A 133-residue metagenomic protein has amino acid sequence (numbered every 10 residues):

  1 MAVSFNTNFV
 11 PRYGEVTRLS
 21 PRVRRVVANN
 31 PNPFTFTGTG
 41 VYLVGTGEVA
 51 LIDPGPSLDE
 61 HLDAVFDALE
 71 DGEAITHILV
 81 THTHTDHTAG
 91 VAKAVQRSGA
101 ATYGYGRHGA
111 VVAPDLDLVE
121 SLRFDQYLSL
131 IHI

Functional and structural regions predicted by a protein language model:
A2-V3: Non-catalytic regulatory/accessory regions that flank a structured catalytic core
T7-N8, V111: Glycine/proline-rich low-complexity segments that form flexible loops, beta-turns, and polyproline
F9, Y13-D71, R123: Conserved beta-strand hairpin/beta-sheet module of binuclear metal-dependent hydrolase folds, prominently
T37, P56-L128: Active-site HxH/HxHxD metal-binding segment of metal-dependent hydrolases
I131-I133: Conserved small/polar residues in nucleotide/adenosyl-binding loops
